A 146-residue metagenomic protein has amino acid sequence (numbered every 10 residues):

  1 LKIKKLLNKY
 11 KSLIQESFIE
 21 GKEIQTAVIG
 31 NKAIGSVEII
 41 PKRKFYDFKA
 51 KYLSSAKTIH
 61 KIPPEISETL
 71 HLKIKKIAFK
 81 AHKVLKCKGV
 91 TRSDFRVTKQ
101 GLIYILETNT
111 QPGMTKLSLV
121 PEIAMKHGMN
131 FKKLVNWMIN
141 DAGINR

Functional and structural regions predicted by a protein language model:
L1-K76, K99-Y104: Phosphate-binding site of ATP-dependent enzymes
S17, T26-V28, H82-M114, A124: Conserved metal-phosphate-binding beta-hairpin within the catalytic cores of diverse ATP-dependent phosphoryl-transfer
E38-T91, E122-R146: Active-site "cap" helix and flanking loop/linker of ATP-utilizing ligase/carboxylase catalytic domains
L117-V120: Beta-alpha-beta core module
